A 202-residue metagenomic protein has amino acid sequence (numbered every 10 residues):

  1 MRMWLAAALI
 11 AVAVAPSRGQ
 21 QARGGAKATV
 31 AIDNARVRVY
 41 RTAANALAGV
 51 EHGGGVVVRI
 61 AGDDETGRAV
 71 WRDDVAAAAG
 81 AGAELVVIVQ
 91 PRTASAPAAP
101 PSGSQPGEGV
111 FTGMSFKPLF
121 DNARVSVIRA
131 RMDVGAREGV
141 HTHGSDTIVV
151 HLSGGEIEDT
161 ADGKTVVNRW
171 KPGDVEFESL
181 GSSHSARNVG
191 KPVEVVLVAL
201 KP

Functional and structural regions predicted by a protein language model:
M1-L5: Bacterial N-terminal signal peptides that target proteins for export
A7-S17: Hydrophobic h-region of N-terminal signal peptides that target proteins for export in Gram-negative bacteria
Q20-Y40, V110, M114: Short N-terminal segments immediately surrounding and downstream of signal-peptide cleavage
I32-R36, V58-V75, R124, K164-G181: Short acidic-glycine-tyrosine-enriched beta hairpin
A44-N45, M132-G135, G173, G181: Tight coil/turn sites that cap or link beta-strands
A46-T66, H143-G163: Glycine- and acidic-residue-biased ligand/ion/polar-headgroup-sensing regions
G53-G55, D63, W71-R92, G154 (+1 more regions): Ligand-binding loop in jelly-roll beta-barrel domains
A79-V127, R131: Surface-exposed beta-loop interaction hotspot
